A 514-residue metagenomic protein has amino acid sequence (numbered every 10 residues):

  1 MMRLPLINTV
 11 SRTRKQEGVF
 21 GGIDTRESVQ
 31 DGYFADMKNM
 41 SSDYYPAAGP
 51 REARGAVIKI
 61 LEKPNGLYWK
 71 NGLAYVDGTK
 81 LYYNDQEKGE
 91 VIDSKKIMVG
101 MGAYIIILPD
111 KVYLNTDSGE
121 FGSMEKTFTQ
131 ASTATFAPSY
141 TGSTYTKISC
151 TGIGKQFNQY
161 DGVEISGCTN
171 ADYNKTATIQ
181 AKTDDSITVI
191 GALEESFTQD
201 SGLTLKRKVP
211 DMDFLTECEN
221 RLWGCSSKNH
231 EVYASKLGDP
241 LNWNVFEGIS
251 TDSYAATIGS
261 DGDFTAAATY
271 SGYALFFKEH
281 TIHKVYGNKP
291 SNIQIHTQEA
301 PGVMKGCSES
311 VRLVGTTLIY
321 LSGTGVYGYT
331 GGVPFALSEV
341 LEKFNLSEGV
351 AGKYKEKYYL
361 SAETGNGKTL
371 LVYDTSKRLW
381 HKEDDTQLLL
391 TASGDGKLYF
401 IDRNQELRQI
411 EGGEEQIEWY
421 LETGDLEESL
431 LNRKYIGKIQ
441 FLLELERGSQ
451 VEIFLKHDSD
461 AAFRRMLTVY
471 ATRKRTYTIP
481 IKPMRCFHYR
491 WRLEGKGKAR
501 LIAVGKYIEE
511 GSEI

Functional and structural regions predicted by a protein language model:
M2-G72, K80, V303-G306, T316-T317 (+2 more regions): Beta-sheet repeat architectures centered on beta-propellers
P5-K15, M124-S143, T151-Q159, S166-D211: Small/polar beta-strand repeat architecture
A53-K59, K208-K353: Beta-propeller and closely related beta-pinwheel folds
E62-K70, Y82-G102: Blade-loop segments of beta-propeller domains
K70, D77-G78, M101-G102, L108-D110 (+11 more regions): Short loop/turn segments that connect beta-strands within the blades of beta-propeller domains, predominantly WD40
K96-S132: Hydrophobic or amphipathic alpha-helical targeting/insertion segments
L114-N115, N229-G248, L370-R378, Q450-D460: Short beta-strand segments and strand-loop junctions that repeat across beta-rich extracellular domains
G122-S123, F197, N242, P290-H296 (+3 more regions): Beta-strand initiation motifs
